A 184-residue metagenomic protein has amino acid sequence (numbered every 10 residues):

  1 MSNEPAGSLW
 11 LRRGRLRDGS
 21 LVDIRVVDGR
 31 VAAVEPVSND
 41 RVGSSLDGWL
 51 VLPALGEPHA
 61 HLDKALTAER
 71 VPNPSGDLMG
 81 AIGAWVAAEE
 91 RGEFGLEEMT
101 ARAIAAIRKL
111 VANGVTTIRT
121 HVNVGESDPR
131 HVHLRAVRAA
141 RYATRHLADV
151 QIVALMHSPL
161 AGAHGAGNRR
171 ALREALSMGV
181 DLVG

Functional and structural regions predicted by a protein language model:
M1-D40: N-terminal metal-binding scaffold of metallo-dependent hydrolase/deaminase domains
E4-L11, V37-A81, A112: Replace "His-x-His-based motif
R13-G14, D47, A54-L55, R102 (+2 more regions): Fold-independent oxyanion-binding glycine-rich loops and adjacent beta-strand/coil segments at enzyme active sites
H59-H61, H157, V183: Histidine-centered active-site/metal-ligand motif
A65-M99, E174, G179-L182: Active-site gating loops and adjacent loop-to-helix segments of metal-dependent hydrolytic enzymes
R91-M178: Active-site loop-helix segments enriched in His/Asp/Glu that coordinate and activate a nucleophilic water at divalent
